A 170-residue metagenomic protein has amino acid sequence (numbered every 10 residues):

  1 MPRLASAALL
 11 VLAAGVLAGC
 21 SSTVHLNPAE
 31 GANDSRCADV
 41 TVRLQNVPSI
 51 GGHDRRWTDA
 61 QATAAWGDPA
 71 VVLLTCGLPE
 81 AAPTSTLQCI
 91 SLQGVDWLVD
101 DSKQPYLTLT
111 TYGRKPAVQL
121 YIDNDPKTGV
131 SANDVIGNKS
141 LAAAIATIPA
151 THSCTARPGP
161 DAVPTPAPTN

Functional and structural regions predicted by a protein language model:
M1-A8: Bacterial N-terminal signal peptides that target proteins for export
V16-G19: C-terminal motif of bacterial Sec signal peptides marking the signal peptidase cleavage site
H25-G77: N-terminal secretory signal peptides
L26, R43-L44, A82, V95 (+1 more regions): Secreted/processed peptides and extracellular or luminal domains of membrane proteins
P79-A81, P116: Mature extracytoplasmic or organellar-lumen-exposed domains after removal of signal/transit peptides
T86-N170: Extracytosolic low-complexity repeat regions of secreted or lipid-anchored proteins
